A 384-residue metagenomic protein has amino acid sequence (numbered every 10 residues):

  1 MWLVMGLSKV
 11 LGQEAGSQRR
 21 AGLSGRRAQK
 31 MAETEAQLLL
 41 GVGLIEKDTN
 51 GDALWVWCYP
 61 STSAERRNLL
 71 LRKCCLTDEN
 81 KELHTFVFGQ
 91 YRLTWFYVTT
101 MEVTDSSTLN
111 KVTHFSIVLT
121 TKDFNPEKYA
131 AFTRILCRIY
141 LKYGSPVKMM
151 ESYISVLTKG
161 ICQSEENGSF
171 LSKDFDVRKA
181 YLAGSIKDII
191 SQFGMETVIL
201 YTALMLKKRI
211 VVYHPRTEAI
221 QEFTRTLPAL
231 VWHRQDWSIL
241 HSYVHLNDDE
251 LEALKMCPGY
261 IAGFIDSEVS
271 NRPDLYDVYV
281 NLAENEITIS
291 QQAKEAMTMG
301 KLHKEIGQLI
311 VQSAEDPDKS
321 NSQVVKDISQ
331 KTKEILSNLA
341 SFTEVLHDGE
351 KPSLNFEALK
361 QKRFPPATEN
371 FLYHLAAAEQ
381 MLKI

Functional and structural regions predicted by a protein language model:
G6, A28, A32-I384: Acidic, Ser/Thr/Pro/Gly-enriched alpha-helical scaffold modules and adjacent low-complexity linkers in large eukaryotic
